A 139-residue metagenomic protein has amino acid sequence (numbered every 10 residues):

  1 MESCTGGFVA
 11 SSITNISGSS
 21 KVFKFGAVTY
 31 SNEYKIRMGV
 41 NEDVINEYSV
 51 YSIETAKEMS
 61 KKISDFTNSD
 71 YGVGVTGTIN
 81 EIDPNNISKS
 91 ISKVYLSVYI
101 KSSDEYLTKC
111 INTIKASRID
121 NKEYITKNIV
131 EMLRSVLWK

Functional and structural regions predicted by a protein language model:
M1-K139: Short alpha-helical segments enriched in small residues
